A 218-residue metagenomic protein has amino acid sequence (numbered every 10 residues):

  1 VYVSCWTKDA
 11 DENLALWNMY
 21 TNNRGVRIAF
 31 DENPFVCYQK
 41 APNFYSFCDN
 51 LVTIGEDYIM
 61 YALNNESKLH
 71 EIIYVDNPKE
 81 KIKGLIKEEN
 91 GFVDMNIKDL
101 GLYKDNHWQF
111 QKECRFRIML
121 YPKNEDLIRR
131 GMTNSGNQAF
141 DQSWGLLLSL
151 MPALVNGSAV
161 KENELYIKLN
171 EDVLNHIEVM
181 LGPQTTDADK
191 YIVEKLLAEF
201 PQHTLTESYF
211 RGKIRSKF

Functional and structural regions predicted by a protein language model:
V1-F218: Catalytic-core loop-and-flanking beta/alpha module that positions acidic residues for ribose/phosphate chemistry
